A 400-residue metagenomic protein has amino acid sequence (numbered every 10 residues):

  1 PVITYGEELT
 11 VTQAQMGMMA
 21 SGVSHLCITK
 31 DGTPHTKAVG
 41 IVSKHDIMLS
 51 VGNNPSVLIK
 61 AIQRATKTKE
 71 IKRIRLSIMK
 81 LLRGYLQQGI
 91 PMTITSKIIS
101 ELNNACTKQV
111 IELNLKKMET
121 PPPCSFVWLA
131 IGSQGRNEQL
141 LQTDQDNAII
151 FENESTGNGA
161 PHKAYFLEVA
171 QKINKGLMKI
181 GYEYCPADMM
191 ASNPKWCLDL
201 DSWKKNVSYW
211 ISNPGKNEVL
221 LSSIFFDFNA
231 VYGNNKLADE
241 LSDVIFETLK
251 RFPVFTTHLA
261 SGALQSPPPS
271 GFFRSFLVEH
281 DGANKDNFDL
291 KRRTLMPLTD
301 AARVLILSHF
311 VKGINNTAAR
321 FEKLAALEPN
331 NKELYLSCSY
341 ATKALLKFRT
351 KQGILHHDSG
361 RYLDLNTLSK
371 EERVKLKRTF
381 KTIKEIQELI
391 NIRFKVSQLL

Functional and structural regions predicted by a protein language model:
P1-V2, D144: Bateman (tandem CBS) regulatory domains
T4-S24, T29-D31: The conserved cystathionine-beta-synthase
G17-M18, L129-G132, N137-L141: Replace "in large, NTP-powered and nucleic-acid-processing enzymes" with "in large, NTP-powered factors and other
S24, I28-I111, K116: N-terminal regions immediately upstream of nucleotidyltransferase
T29, L129-I131, A148-E152, I180 (+1 more regions): Generic beta-strand/beta-sheet core signal
I74-Q87, T93-Q109, T120-S125, A160-F225 (+2 more regions): Conserved catalytic core of two-metal-ion nucleotidyltransferases
C124-S125, K236, D243-L400: Conserved nucleotidyltransferase catalytic core and NTase-mimicking acidic/glycine-rich helix/loop elements in nucleic
R136-A164: Catalytic metal-binding acidic patch
